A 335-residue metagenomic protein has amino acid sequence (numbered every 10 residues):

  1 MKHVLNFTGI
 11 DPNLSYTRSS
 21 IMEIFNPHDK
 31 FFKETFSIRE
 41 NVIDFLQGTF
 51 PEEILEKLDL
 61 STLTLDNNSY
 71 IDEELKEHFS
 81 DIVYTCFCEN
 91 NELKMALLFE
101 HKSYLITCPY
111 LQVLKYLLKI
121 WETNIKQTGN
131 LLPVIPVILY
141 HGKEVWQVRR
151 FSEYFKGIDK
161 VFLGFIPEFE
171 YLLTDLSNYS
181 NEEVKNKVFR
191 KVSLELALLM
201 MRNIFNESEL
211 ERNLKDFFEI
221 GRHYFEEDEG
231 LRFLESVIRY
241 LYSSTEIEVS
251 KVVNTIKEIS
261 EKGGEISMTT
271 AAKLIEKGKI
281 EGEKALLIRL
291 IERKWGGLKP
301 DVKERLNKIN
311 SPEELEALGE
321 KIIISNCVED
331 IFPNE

Functional and structural regions predicted by a protein language model:
M1-E335: Elongated, amphipathic alpha-helical interaction scaffolds
